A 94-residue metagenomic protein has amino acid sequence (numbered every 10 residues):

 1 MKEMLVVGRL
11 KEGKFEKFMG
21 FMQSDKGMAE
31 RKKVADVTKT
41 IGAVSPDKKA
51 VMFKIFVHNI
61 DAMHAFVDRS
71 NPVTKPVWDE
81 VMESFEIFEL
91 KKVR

Functional and structural regions predicted by a protein language model:
M1-K75, D79-R94: Short S/T/G/P-rich N-terminal loop/turn motif that feeds into the first structured element of a domain
